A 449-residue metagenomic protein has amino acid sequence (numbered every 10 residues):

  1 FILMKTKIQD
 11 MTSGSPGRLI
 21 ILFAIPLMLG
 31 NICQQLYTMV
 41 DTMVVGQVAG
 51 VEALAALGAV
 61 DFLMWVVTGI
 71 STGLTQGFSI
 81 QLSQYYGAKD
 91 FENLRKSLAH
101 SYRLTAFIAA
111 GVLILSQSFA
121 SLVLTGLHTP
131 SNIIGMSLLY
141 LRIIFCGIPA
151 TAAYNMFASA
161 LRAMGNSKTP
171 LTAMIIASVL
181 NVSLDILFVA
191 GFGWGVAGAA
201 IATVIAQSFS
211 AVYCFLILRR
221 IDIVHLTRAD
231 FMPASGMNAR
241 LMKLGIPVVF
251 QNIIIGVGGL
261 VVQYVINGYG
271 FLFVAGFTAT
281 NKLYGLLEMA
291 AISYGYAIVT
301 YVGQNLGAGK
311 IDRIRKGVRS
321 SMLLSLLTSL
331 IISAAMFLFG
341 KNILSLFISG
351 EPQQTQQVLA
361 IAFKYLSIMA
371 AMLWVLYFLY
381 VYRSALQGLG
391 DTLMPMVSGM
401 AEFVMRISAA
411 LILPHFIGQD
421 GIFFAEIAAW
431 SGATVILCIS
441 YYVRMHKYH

Functional and structural regions predicted by a protein language model:
F1-A24, L82-G147, G191-I246, V302-A371 (+1 more regions): Short alpha-helical transmembrane segments in multi-pass integral membrane proteins
M11-V48, F62-G77, Q81, A106-L113 (+4 more regions): N-terminal transmembrane alpha-helices
L22-D41, I143, Y154, A177 (+4 more regions): Transmembrane helical elements of multi-pass membrane transporters/channels
L27, N31, M43, I80 (+15 more regions): Transmembrane alpha-helix boundary and packing residues in multipass membrane permease domains and related
I32, L36-A55, L124-S131, L187-W194 (+4 more regions): Helix-terminus/linker motif at the lipid-water interface of multi-pass membrane proteins
L54-I114, T151-P170, G276-G340, L376-S398: Small-residue-rich hydrophobic transmembrane alpha-helices
V66, N181-D185, A211-F215, L286-M289 (+3 more regions): Hydrophobic transmembrane alpha-helices of multi-pass small-molecule transporters
T75, I143-R162, P170-S178, A199-V212 (+4 more regions): Short runs within selected transmembrane alpha-helices of multi-pass transporters and secretion channels
